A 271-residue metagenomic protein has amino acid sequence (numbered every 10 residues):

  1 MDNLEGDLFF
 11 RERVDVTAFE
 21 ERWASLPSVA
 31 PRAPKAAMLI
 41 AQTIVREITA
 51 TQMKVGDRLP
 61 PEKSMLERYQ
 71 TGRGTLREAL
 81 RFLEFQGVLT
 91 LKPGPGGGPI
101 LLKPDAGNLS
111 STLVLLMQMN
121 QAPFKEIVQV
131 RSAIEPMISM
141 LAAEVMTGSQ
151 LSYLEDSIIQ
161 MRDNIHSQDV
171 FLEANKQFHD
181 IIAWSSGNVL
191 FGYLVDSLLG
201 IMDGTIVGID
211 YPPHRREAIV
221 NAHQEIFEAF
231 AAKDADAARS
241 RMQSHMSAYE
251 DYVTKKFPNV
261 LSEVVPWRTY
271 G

Functional and structural regions predicted by a protein language model:
D2-V130, V260-L261, W267, G271: Short linear motifs at protein or domain termini
D2-W23, I158, L199-G271: C-terminal all-alpha effector/ligand-binding and dimerization domain of prokaryotic HTH-type transcriptional repressors
R32, R77, M146-G148, F171-N175 (+2 more regions): Juxtamembrane/interface motifs at transmembrane-helix termini
Q52, V88, D169, D234-A235: Residue-level recognition of short, well-ordered coil/turn positions that link secondary-structure elements
Y69, S186-G187, F257: A broad structural signal for alpha-helix termini and local helix breaks/kinks
I127-G208, I219-E228, A237-D251: Conserved amphipathic alpha-helical segments that form helical-bundle/coiled-coil interaction surfaces
